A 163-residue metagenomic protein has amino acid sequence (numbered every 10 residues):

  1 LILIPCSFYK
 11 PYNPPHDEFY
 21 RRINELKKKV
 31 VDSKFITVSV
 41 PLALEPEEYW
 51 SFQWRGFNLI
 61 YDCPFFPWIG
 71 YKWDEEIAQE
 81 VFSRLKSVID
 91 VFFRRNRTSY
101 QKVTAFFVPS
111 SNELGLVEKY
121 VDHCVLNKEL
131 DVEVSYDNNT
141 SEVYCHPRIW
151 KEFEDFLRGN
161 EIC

Functional and structural regions predicted by a protein language model:
L1-P64: Adenosine ribonucleotide-centric catalytic and binding domains
Y9-Y12, Y20, Y49, Y61 (+5 more regions): Sequence-level detector for tyrosine residue identity
L59-A78: A conserved mid-domain beta-alpha-beta active-site/ligand-binding segment of alpha/beta enzyme cores
D74-C163: Glycine/proline-rich loop-helix segments at beta-alpha junctions forming the active-site rim of enzyme cores
